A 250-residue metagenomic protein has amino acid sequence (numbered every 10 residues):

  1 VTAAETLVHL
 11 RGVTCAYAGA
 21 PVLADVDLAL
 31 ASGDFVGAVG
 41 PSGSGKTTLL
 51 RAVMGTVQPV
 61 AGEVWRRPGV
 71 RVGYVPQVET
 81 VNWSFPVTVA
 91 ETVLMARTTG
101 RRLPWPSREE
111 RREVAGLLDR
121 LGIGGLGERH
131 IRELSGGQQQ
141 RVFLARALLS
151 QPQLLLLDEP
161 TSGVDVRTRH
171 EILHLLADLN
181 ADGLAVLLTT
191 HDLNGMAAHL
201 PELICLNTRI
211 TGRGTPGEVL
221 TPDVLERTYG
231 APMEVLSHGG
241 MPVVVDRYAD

Functional and structural regions predicted by a protein language model:
V8, L23-D25: Conserved structural motif at the start of ABC-family nucleotide-binding domains
M54: Helix-to-loop junction immediately C-terminal to a conserved catalytic motif
L94, R108-L126: Conserved ABC ATPase "signature" region
H130-L134, Q138: Conserved ABC ATPase signature
Q151: Conserved catalytic motifs of ABC-family nucleotide-binding domains
L155-D158: Catalytic Walker B motif of ABC-type/P-loop ATPase nucleotide-binding domains
T221-P222, R227-D250: ABC ATPase nucleotide-binding domains
